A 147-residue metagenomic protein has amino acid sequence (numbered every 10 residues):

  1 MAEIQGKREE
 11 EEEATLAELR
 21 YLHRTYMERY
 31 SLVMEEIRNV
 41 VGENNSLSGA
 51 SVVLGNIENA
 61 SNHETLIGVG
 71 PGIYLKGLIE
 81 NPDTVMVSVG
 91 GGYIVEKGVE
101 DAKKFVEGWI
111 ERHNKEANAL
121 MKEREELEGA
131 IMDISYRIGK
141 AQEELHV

Functional and structural regions predicted by a protein language model:
M1-V89, Y93-V147: Intrinsically disordered, low-complexity regulatory regions in eukaryotic proteins
